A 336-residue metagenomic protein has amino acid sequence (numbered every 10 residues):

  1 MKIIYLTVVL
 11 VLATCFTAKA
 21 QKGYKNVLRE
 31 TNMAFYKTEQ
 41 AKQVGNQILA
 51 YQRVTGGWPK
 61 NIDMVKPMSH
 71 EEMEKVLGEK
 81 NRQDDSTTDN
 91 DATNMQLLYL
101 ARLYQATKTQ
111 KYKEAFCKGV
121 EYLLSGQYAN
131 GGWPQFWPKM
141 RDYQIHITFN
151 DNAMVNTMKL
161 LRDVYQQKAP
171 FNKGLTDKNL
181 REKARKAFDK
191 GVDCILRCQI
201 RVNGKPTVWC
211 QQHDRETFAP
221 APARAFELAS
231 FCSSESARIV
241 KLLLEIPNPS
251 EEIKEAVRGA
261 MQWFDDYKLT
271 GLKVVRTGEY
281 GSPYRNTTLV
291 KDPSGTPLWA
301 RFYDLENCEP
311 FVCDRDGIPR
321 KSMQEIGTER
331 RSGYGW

Functional and structural regions predicted by a protein language model:
M1-Q21: Bacterial Sec-dependent N-terminal signal peptides
Q21, E30-K37, L77-A92, R141-M154 (+2 more regions): Solvent-exposed loop and edge beta-strand segments that line ligand/cofactor-binding and catalytic clefts
Q21-Q83, V202-N203, R330: Low-complexity, Ser/Thr/Pro/Gly-enriched N-terminal "stalk/linker" regions
G23-Y36, V44, L49, N94-T109 (+2 more regions): Well-ordered alpha-helical scaffold segments within catalytic/enzyme domains
V44-G56, A115-G132, R185-G204, A256-K273: Long, well-ordered core segments of solenoidal/helical folds
W58, R201, K205, W263-W336: CBM-like carbohydrate-recognition segments
K113, C117-V120, L124, R141 (+2 more regions): Eukaryote-skewed repeat-based solenoidal scaffolds used as protein-protein interaction platforms, primarily
K205-E227: Flexible internal linker/loop segments at domain or repeat junctions
